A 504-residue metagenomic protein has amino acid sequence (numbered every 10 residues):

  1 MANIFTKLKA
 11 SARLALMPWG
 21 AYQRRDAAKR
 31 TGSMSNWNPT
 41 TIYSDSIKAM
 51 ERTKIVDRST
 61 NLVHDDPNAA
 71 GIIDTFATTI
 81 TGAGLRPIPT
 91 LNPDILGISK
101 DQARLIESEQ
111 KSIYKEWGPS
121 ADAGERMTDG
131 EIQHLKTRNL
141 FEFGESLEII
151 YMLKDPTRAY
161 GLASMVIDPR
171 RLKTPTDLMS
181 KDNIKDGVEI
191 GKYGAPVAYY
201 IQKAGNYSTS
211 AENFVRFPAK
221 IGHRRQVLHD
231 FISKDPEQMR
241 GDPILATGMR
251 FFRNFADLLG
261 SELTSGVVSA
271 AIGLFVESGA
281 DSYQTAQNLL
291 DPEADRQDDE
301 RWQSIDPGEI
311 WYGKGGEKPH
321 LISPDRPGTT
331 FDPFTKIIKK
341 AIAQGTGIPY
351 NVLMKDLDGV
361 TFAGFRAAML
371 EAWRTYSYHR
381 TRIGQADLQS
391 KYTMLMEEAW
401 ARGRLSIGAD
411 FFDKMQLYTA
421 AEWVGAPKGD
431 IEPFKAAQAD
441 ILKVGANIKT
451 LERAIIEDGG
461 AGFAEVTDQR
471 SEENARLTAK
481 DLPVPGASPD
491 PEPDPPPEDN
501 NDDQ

Functional and structural regions predicted by a protein language model:
M1-L96, D502-Q504: N-terminal-proximal low-complexity accessory segments that begin disordered and transition into the first
A2-W19, R366-A367, R382-Q504: C-terminal anchoring/interaction modules
N36-D45, M127-H134, I149-I167, S282-D298 (+2 more regions): Charge-rich, acidic-biased intrinsically disordered regions
G71-F231, K443: Structured, mid-chain assembly/scaffold modules that mediate subunit interfaces within large macromolecular complexes
Q110, T335, K339, R470-E473: Short amphipathic alpha-helical coiled-coil/interface segments
R126-Y151, P327-I431, V484-A487: C-terminal amphipathic alpha-helical
G194, I342, A454: Acidic/polar, glycine-anchored loop/turn motif associated with catalytic or activation segments that engage anionic
Q226-G364, A368, D410, P495: Extended, charged amphipathic alpha-helical segments
